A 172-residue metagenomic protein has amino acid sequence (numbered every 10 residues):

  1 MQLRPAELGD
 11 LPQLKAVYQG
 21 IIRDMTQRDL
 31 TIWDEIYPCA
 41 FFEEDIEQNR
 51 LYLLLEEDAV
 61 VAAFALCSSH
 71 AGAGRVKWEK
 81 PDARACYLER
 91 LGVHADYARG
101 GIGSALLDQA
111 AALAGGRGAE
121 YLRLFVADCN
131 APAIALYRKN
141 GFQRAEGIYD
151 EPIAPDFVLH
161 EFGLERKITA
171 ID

Functional and structural regions predicted by a protein language model:
Q2-A16: A short beta-loop-alpha structural element at the N-terminal edge of CoA-dependent acyl/N-acetyltransferase catalytic
L3, R99, V126: Conserved SAM-binding loop
L8, Q19-G20, D24-Q27, I32-D96 (+2 more regions): Acetyl-CoA-dependent GNAT
K80-R84, R123, A127-A131, R138-N140 (+1 more regions): C-terminal "cap" of GNAT-fold acetyltransferases
V93, R99-A112, A135-K139: Conserved acetyl-CoA-binding loop-helix of GNAT-fold acetyltransferases
A114-F125: Conserved GNAT acetyl-CoA-binding A-motif
